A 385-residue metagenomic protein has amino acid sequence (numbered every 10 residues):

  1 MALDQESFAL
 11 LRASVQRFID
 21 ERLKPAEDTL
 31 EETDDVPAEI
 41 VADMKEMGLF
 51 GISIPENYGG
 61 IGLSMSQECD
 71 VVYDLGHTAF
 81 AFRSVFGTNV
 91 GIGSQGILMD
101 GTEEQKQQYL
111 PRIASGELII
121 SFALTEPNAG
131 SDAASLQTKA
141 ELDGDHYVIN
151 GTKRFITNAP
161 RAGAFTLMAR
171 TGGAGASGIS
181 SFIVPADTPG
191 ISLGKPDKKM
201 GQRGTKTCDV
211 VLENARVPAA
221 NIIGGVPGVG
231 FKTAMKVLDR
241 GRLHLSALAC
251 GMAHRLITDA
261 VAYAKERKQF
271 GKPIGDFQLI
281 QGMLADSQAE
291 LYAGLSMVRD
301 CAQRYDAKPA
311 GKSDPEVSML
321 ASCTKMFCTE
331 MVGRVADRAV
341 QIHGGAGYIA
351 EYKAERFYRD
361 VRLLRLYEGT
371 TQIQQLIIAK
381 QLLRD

Functional and structural regions predicted by a protein language model:
M1-T78, T88, D100-Q105, R112-E117 (+3 more regions): Alpha-helical interface subdomain recognition
G48, V71-G76, A169, V184-P189 (+1 more regions): Short Ser/Thr-interspersed hydrophobic loop/turn segments at strand-loop and sheet-helix junctions that line or gate
S84-E104, G130-A133: N-terminal glycine-rich flavin-associated loop
I113, N128-S131, F155-N158, R170-G173 (+1 more regions): Short Gly/Pro-enriched turn/cap motifs at secondary-structure boundaries
G116-L124: A short, Trp-centered hydrophobic/proline-enriched beta-strand micro-motif
S135, P189-R216: Flexible, small-/acidic-enriched active-site or ligand-binding loops
D145-H146, N150-L193: A short core secondary-structure module
E213-K232: Long, acidic (Asp/Glu-rich), low-complexity accessory segments flanking structured domains
